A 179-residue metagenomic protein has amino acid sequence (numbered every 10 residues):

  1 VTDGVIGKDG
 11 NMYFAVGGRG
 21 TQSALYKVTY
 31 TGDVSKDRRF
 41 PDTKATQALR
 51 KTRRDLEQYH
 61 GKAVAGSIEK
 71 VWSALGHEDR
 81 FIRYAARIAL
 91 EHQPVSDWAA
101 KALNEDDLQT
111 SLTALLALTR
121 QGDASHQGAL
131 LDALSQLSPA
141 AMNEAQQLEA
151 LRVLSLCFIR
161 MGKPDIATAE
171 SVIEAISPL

Functional and structural regions predicted by a protein language model:
V1-D33, E69, S73, N104 (+4 more regions): Repeat-solenoid scaffold signature
V1-K62, A89, G162-A169, I173: Beta-propeller domains with acidic blade repeats across secreted/periplasmic ectodomains and cytosolic WD/CNH propellers
T21-Y26, Y30-F40, Q121, A129-G162: Contiguous hydrophobic segments
S23, K44, L90, E105 (+4 more regions): A sequence-level detector of short, solvent-exposed, charge-rich linear segments
L49-A63, F81-Q93, A100-N104, L112-S125 (+1 more regions): Structural detector for internal amphipathic alpha-helices that build alpha-solenoid repeat scaffolds
V64-S73, P94-E105, A124-L137, R160-L179: Amphipathic alpha-helical scaffolding segments comprising HEAT/armadillo-like alpha-solenoid repeats
S67-A74, E78, I82, A89: N-terminal segments that cap or nucleate solenoid repeat domains
L75-F81, N104-T110, Q136-A145, L179: Short coil turns that connect the paired helices of HEAT/ARM alpha-solenoid repeats
